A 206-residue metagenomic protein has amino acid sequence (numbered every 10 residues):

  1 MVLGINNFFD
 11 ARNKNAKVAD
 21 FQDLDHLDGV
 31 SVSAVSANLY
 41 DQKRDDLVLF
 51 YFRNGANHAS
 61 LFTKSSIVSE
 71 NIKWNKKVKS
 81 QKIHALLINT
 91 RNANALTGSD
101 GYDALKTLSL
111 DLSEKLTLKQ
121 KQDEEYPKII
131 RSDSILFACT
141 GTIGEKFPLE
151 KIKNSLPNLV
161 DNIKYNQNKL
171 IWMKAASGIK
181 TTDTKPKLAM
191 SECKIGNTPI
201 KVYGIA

Functional and structural regions predicted by a protein language model:
M1-F62: N-terminal amphipathic/basic leader segments beginning at the initiator methionine
F21-L24, D46-L47, H58-A59, S69-N71 (+6 more regions): Generic secondary-structure boundary/loop-capping signal
L47-R53, W74-V78, L86-L87, S191-A206: Short beta-strand elements
N54, R91-A93, T140-T142: Short, ordered loop/turn segments at secondary-structure junctions
N57-K79, T182-I195: Glycine-rich oxoanion-binding loops at beta->alpha junctions
T90-K121: Alpha-helical support elements that line or immediately flank enzyme active sites and cofactor-binding pockets
K106, E114-K121, E125-A206: Glycine-rich, mobile lid/loop segments that gate access to catalytic sites or pores
